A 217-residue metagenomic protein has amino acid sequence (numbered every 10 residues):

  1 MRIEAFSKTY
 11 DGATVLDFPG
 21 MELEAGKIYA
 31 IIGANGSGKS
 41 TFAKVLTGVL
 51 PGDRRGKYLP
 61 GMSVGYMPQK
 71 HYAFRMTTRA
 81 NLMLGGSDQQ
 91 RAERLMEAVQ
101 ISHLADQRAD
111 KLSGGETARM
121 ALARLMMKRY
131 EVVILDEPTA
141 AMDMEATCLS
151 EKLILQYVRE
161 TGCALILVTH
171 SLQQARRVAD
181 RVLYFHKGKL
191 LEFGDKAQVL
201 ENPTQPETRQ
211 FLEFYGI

Functional and structural regions predicted by a protein language model:
H71-G86: Conserved catalytic motifs of ABC-family nucleotide-binding domains
Q89-L104: Conserved ABC ATPase "signature" region
R108-L112, E116: Conserved ABC ATPase signature
V133-D136: Catalytic Walker B motif of ABC-type/P-loop ATPase nucleotide-binding domains
T169-H170: H-loop/switch region of ABC-family ATPase nucleotide-binding domains
A197-I217: C-terminal boundary and immediately downstream tail of ABC-type ATPase nucleotide-binding domains
